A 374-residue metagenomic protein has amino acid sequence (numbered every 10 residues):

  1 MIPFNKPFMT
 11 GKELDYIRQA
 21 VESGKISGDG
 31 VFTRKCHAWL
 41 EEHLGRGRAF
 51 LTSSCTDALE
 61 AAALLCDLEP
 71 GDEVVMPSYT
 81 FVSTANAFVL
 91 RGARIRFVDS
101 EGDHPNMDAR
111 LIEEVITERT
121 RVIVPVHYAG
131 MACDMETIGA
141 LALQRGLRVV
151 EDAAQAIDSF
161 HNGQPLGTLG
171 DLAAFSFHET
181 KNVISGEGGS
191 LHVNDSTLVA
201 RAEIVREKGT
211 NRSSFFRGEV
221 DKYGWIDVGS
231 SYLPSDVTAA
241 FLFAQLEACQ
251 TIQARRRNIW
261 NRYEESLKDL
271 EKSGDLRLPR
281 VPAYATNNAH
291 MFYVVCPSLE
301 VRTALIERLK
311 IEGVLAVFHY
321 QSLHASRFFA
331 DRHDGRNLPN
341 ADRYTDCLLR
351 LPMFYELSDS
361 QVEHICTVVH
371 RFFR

Functional and structural regions predicted by a protein language model:
M1-S27, G224-I226: N-terminal "arm"/small-domain region of PLP-dependent enzymes with the aminotransferase-like
I26-E73, A87-R91, F97-D99, Q164: Phosphate-binding glycine-rich loop
R34-A38, H43-A49, R110, E114 (+5 more regions): PLP-dependent aminotransferase class I/II
F50, V75, R96, V149-V150 (+3 more regions): Structural detector of well-ordered beta-strand residues that form the stable sheet scaffold of enzyme domains
A58, T80, P352: Conserved SAM-binding loop
L64-A153, F160: PLP-dependent aminotransferase-like
E151-S185, S214-F216, D221-I226: Conserved active-site segment immediately N-terminal to the catalytic lysine that forms the internal aldimine
F175-S176, G189-D195, F243: Short beta-strand-to-turn element immediately C-terminal to the catalytic PLP-Schiff-base lysine in fold type I
